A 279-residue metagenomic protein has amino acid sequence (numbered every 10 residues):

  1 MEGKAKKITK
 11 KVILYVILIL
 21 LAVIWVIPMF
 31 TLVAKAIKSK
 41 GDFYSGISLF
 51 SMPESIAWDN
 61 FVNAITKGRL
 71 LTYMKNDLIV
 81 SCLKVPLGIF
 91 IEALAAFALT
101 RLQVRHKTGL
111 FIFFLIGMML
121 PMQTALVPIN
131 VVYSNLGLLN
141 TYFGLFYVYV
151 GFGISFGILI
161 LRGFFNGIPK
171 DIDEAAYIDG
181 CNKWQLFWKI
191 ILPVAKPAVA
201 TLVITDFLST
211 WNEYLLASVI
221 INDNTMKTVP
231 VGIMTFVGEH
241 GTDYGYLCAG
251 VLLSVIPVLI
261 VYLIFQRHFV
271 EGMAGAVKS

Functional and structural regions predicted by a protein language model:
K4-S279: A structural signal for multi-pass alpha-helical bundles of membrane permease subunits that mediate small-molecule
